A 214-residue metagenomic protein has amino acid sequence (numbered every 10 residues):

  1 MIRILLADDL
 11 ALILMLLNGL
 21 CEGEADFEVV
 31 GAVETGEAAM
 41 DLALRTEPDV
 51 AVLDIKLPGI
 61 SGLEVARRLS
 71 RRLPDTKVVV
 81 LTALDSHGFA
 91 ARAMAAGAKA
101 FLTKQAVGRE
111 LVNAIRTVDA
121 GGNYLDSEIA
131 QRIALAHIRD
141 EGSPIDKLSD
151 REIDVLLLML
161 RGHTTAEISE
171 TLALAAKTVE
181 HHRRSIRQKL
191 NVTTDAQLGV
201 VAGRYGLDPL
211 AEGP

Functional and structural regions predicted by a protein language model:
D8, D54, T82: Active-site residues of response regulator receiver
I13, P58: The feature encodes the CheY-like receiver
T35-A38, S61-E64: Acidic catalytic/metal-coordinating carboxylates
A39, R187-P214: Basic, Lys/Arg-enriched C-terminal extension of HTH/homeodomain DNA-binding domains
T46-V52, L57: Active-site beta3 strand of CheY-like receiver
G88-A95, K99-D150, D154, A196 (+1 more regions): Short, flexible helix-to-coil linker/hinge segments that flank and couple to helix-turn-helix
G142-K177: Helix-turn-helix DNA-binding segment
T164-Q197: Recognition helix of helix-turn-helix DNA-binding domains
